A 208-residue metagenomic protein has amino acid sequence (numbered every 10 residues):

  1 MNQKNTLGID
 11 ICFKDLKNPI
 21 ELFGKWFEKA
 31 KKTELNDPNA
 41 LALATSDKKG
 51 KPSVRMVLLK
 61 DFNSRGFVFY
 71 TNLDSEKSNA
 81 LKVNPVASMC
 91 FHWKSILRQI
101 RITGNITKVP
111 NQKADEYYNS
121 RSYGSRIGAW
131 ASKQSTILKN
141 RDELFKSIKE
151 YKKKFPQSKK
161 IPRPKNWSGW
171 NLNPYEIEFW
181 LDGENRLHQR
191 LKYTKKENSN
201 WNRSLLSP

Functional and structural regions predicted by a protein language model:
M1-P208: Binding-site signature for planar aromatic cofactors or substrates
